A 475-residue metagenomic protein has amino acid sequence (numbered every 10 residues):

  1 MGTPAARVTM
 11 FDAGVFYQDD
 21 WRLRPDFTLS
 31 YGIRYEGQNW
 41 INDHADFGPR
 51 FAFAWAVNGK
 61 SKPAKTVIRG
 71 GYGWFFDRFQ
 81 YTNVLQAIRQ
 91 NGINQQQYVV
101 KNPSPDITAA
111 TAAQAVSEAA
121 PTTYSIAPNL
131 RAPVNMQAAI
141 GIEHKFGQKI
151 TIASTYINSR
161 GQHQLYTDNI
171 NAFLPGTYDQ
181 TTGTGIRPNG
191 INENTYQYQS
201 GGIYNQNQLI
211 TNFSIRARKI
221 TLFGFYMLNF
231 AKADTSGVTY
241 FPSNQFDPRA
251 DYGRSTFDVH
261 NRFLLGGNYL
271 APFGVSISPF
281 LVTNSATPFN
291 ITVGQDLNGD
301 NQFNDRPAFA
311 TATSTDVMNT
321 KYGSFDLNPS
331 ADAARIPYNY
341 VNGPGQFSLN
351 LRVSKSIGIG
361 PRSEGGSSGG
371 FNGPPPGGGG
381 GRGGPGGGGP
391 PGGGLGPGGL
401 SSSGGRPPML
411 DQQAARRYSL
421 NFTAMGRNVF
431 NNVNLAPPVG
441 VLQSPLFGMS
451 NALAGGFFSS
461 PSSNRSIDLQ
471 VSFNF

Functional and structural regions predicted by a protein language model:
M1, G32, A139-I142, N301: Glycine-centered small-residue hotspots that permit tight backbone geometry or close packing
M1-K65, S236-N244: Signature of Gram-negative outer-membrane beta-barrel scaffolds
P4, D43, A52-Q197, G323 (+2 more regions): Solvent-exposed loop/turn elements at secondary-structure boundaries
D26, W40, R131-A138, K145-F475: Short, solvent-exposed micro-motifs at the edges of structured domains
Y31, F79, N83, N434-P437: Generic hydrophobic alpha-helical membrane-span motif
A45-D46, N83-Q86, V238-T239, P438-G440: Short, glycine/charged-enriched secondary-structure capping and boundary segments
